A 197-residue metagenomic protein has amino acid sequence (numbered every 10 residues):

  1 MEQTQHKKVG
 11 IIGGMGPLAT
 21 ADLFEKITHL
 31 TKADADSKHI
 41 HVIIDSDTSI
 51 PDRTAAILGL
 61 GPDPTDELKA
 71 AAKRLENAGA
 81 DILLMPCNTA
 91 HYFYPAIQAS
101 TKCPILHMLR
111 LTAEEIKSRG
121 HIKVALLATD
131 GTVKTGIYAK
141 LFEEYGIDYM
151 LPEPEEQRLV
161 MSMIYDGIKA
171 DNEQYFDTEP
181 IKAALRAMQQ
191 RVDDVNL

Functional and structural regions predicted by a protein language model:
M1-L197: Non-catalytic structural scaffold of enzyme domains
